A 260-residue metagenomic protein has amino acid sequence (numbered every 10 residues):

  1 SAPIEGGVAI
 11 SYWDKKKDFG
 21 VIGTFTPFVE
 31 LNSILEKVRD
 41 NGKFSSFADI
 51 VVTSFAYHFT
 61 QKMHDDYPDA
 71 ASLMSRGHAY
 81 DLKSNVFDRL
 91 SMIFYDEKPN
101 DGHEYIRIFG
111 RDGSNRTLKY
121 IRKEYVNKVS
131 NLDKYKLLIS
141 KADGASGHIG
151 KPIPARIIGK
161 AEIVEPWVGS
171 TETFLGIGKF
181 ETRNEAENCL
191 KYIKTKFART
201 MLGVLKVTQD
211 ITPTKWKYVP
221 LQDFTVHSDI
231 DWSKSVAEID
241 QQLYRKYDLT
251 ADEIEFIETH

Functional and structural regions predicted by a protein language model:
A2-I230, K234-A251: C-terminal substrate-recognition regions of SAM-dependent nucleic acid methyltransferases
D252-H260: Short, amphipathic C-terminal "tail helix"
